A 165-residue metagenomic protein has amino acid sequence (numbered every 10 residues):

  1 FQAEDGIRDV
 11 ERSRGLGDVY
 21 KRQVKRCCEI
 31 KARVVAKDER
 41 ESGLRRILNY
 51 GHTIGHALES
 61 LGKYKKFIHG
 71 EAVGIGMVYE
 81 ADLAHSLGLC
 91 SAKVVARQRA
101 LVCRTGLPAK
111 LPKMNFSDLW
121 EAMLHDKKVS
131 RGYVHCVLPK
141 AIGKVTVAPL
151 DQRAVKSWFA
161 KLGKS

Functional and structural regions predicted by a protein language model:
F1-Y20: Single conserved hydrophobic/aromatic residue that forms the stacking wall/gate of nucleotide- or nucleobase-binding
V10, A57, V145: Residues that scaffold the ATP/ADP-binding catalytic core of kinase and kinase-like folds
L16, L44, R131-Y133: A structure-centric signal for secondary-structure junctions around beta-strands
D18-S117: Active-site segments that bind and position negatively charged phosphate/pyrophosphate groups
L89-S165: C-terminal charged capping/lid subdomain of soluble metabolic enzymes
